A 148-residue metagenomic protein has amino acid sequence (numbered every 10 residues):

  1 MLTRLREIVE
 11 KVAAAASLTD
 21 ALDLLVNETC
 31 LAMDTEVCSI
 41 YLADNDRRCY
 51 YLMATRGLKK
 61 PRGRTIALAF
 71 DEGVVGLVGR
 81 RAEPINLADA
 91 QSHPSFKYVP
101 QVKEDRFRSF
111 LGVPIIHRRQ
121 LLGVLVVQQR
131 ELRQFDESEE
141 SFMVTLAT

Functional and structural regions predicted by a protein language model:
M1-D20, L31, L122: Signal-transmission linkers at sensory-effector interfaces
R4, H117, L121, Q134-T148: Amphipathic alpha-helical "output/dimerization" segments
A14-M53, R62-R64, E72: Helix-loop-beta substructure at the N-terminus of cytosolic sensory domains that couple signal/ligand detection
T19, E83-N86, R108-S109: PAS/PAS-like sensory domains
C49, K60-G63, A88-S109, Q129: Signal-transducing coupling segments at domain and membrane junctions
L58, V124-R133: Short beta-strand-to-loop transition segments that serve as allosteric relay/switch motifs in sensory/regulatory domains
K60-I85: Acidic/proline- and glycine-rich, intrinsically disordered low-complexity segments that serve as regulatory linkers
R108-I116: A short, aliphatic-rich beta-strand micro-motif
